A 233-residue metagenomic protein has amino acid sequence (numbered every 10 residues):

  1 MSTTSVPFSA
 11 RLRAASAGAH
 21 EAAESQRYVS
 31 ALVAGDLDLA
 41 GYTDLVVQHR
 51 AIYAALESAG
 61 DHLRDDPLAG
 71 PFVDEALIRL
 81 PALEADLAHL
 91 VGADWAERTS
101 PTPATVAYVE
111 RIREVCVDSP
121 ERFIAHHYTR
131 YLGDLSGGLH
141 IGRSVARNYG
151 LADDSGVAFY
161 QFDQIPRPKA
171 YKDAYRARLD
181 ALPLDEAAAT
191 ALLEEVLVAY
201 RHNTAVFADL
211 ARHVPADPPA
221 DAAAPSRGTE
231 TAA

Functional and structural regions predicted by a protein language model:
M1-A233: Metal- and O2-centered redox machinery and metal/ROS homeostasis
